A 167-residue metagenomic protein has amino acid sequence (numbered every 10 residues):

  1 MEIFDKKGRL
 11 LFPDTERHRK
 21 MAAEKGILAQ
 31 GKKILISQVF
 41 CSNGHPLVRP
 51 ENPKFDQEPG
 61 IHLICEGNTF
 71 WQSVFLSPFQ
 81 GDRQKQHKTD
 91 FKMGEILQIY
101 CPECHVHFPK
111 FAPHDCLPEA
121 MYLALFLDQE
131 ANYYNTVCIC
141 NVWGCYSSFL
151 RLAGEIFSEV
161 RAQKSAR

Functional and structural regions predicted by a protein language model:
M1-S37, K54-W71, L76-F91, L152-R167: Short, intrinsically disordered terminal segments enriched in charged and Pro/Gly residues
K20-G26, Q84-Q86, P118-N132: A cross-kingdom feature marking solvent-exposed beta-strand/loop segments within repeated, beta-rich binding/scaffold
K32-I36, M93-I96, V106-F111, N132-N135 (+1 more regions): Flanking scaffold residues of small Cys/His-coordinated metal-binding clusters
Q38-N43, C101-C104, H114-C116, C140: Short cysteine-rich clusters marking metal-coordination/redox-active sites
P46-N52, V106-K110, E119-F126, C145-L150: Short functional micro-motifs and their immediate structural scaffolds
F55-Q57, T89-I96, L123-C138: Short linker/helix segments within small regulatory modules
D56-W71, Q98-C104, Y133-S147: Cysteine-rich micro-motifs
E130-R167: Short, Lys/Arg-rich amphipathic alpha-helical interaction segments that bind nucleic acids or acidic protein surfaces
